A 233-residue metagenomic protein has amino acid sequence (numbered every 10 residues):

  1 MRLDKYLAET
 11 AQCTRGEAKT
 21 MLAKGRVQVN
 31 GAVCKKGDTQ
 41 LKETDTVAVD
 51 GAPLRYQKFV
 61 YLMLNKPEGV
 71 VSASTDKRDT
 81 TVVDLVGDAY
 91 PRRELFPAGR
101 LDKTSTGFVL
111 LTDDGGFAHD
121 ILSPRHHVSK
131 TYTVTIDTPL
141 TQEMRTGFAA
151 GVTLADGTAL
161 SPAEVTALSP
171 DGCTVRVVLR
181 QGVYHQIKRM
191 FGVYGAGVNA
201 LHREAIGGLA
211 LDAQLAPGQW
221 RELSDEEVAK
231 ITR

Functional and structural regions predicted by a protein language model:
M1-R233: Basic, flexible Lys/Arg- and Gly-enriched helix-loop patches that mediate nucleic-acid binding at interfaces with rRNA
